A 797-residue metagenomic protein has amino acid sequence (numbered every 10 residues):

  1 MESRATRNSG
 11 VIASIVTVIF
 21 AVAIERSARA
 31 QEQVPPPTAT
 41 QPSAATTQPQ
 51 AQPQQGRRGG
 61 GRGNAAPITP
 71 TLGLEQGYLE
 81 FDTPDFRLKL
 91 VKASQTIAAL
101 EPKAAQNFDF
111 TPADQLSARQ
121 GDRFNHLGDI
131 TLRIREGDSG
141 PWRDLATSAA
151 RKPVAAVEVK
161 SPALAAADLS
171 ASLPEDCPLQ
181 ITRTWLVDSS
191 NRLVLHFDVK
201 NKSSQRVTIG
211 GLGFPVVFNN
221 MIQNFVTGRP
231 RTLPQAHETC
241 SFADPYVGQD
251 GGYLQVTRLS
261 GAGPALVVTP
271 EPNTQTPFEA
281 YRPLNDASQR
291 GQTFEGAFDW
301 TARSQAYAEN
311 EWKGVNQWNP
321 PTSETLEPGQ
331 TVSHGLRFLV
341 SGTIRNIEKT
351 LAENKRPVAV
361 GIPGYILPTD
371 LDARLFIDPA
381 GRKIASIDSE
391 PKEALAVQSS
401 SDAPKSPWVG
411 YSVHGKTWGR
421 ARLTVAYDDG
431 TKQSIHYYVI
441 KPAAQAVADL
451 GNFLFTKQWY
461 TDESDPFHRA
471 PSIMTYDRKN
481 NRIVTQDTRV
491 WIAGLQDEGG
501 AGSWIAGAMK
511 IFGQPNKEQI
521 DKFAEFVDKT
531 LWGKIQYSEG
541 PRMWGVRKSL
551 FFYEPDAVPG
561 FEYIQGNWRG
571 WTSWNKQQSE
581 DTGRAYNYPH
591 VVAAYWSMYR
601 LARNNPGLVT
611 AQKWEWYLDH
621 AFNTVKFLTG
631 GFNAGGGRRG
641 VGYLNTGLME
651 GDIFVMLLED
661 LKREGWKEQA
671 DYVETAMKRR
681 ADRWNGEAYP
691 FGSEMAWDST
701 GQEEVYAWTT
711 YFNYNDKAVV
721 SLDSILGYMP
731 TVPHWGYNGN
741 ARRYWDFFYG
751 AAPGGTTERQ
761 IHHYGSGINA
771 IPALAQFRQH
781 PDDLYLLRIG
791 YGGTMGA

Functional and structural regions predicted by a protein language model:
I12-A23: Bacterial N-terminal signal peptides
Q31-N64: Disordered, low-complexity segments in secreted/periplasmic proteins that are enriched in proline
T69, E75-D176, I222-T239, A243 (+1 more regions): Acidic-aromatic substrate-binding/catalytic surfaces of carbohydrate-active enzymes
D85, E324-G342, Q433: Short Pro-Gly-centered flexible turn/kink motifs
A93, P174, L179, L186-G252 (+2 more regions): Acidic (Asp/Glu-rich), glycine- and aromatic
I222-V226, T350, K355-D370, Q433-T475: Low-complexity, Pro/Ser/Thr- and charge-rich linker/hinge segments at domain boundaries
L326, S333-G335, D465, R469-K517 (+1 more regions): Catalytic domains of carbohydrate-active enzymes that cleave complex glycans
G381-D449: Extended acidic/polar, glycine-enriched regions that form or flank non-catalytic beta-rich accessory modules
